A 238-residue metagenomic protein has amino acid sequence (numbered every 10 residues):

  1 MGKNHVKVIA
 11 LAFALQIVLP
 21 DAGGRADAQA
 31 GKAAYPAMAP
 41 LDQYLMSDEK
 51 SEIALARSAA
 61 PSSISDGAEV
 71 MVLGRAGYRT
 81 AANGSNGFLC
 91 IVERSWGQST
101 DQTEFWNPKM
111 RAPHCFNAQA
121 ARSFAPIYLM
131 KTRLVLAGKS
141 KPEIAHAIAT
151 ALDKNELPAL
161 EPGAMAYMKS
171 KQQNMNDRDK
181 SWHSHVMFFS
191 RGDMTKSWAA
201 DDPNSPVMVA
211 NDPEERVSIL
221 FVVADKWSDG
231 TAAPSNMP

Functional and structural regions predicted by a protein language model:
M1-A10, A22: Bacterial N-terminal signal peptides that target proteins for export
L15-R25: C-terminal segment of classical bacterial N-terminal signal peptides
A30-P238: Primary mode marks residue(s) on the alpha4-beta5-alpha5 output face of response regulator receiver
